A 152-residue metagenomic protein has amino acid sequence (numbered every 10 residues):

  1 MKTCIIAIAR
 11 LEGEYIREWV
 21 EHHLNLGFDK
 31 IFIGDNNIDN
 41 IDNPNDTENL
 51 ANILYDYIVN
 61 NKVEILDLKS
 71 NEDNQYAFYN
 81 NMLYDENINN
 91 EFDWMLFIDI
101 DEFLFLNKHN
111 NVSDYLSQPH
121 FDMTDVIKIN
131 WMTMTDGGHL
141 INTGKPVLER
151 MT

Functional and structural regions predicted by a protein language model:
M1-L24: N-proximal low-complexity "stem/linker" segments adjacent to membrane-targeting elements
T3, L24-I33, N61-E64: Short loop->beta transition adjacent to catalytic acidic/histidine clusters or analogous donor-positioning motifs
D29-K30, D93, D125: Short acidic/polar active-site loop segments enriched in Thr and Asp
D29-P44, L66-K69: Short beta-strand/loop segment that forms part of the nucleotide-sugar
N36, S70, D99-F103, K108: Short acidic donor-binding/metal-coordinating loop in glycosyltransferase active sites
D46-F97: Active-site-proximal specificity loops/subdomain of glycosyltransferases
Y76-F78, L106-T152: Catalytic-site signature of metal-activated, phosphate-bearing donor transferases, centered on the GT-A/GT-A-like
